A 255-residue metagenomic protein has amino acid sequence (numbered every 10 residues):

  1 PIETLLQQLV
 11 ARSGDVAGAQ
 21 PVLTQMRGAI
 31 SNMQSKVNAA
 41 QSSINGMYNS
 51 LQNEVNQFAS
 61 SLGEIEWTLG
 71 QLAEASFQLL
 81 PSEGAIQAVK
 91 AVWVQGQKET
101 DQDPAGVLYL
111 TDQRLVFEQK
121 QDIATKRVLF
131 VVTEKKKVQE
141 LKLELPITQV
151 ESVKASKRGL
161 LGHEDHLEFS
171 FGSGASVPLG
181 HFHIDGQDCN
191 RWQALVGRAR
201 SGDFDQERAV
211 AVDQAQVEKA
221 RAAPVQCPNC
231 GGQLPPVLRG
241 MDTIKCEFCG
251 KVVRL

Functional and structural regions predicted by a protein language model:
P1-T4, L23, R27-Y109: Anionic N-terminal interaction surfaces
L5-V10, G14-A17: Long, hydrophobic alpha/beta structural blocks
D103-V107, V116-Q226: Acidic, Ser/Thr- and proline-rich intrinsically disordered linker/docking segments of eukaryotic scaffolds
D112: Structured ligand/cofactor/substrate-binding pocket environments in proteins
A223, Q233-V237: Membrane-proximal, solvent-exposed terminal domains/tails of membrane-associated proteins
C227-C230, C246-C249: Short cysteine-rich clusters marking metal-coordination/redox-active sites
L234, V252-L255: Cys/His-rich microdomains that often coordinate metals
P236-K245: Short linker/helix segments within small regulatory modules
